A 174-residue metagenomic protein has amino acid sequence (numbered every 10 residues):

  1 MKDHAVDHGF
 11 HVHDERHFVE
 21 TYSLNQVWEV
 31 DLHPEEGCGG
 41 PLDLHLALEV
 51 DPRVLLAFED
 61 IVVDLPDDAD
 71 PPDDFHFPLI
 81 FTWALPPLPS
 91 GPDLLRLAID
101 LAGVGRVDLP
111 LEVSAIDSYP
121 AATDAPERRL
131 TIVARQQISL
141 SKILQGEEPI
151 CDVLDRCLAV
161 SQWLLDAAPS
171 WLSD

Functional and structural regions predicted by a protein language model:
V6-L65: N-terminal interaction modules that seed assembly of large macromolecular complexes
F10-V12, V30, L46-L48, L79-W83 (+2 more regions): Generic structural hydrophobic/aromatic packing signal, biased to beta-strands
L24-E35, I80-L95, Q162, D166: Short, charge-rich amphipathic segments
N25-V27, G39-D43, D74-P78, A125-V133: A general secondary-structure signal for short beta-strands and their flanking turns/coil in non-transmembrane regions
H33-E35, L65-D70, D117-D124: Catalytic micro-motifs at enzyme active sites that drive phosphoryl/nucleotidyl and oxygen chemistry
P41-D108: C-terminal basic regulatory modules in eukaryotic proteins
P89-D174: Glycine-rich, aromatic-bearing surface loops/beta-hairpins
